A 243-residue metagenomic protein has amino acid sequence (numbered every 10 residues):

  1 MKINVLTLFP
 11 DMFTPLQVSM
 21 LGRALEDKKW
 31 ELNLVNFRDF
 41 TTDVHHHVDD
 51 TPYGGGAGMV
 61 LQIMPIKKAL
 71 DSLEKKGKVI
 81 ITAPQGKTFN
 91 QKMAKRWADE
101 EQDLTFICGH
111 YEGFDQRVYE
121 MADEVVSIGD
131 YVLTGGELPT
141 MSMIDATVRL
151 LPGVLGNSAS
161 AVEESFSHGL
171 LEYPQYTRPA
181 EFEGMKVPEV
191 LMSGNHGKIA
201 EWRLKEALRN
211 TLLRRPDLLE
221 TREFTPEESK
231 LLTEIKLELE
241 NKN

Functional and structural regions predicted by a protein language model:
M1-L73, G197-E220: N-terminal nucleotide/polyanion-binding subdomain common to many enzyme families
N4-L6, N33-V35, I80, L104-T105 (+1 more regions): Hydrophobic/aromatic beta-strand patches that form the interior of the parallel beta-sheet core in alpha/beta enzyme
F37-F40, H110-F114: Short glycine-enriched loops at secondary-structure junctions
R38-D43, K87, V132-T134: A short acidic, often aromatic-flanked loop/helix-cap motif at beta-alpha or helix-coil junctions that lines enzyme
V60-C108, D115: S-adenosyl-L-methionine/SAH cofactor-binding core of RNA-modifying enzymes
F114, V118-S165: Structured adenosyl-cofactor binding patch, chiefly the S-adenosyl-L-methionine
L170-E227: Long, charged alpha-helical interface segments
E223-N243: Short, amphipathic C-terminal "tail helix"
